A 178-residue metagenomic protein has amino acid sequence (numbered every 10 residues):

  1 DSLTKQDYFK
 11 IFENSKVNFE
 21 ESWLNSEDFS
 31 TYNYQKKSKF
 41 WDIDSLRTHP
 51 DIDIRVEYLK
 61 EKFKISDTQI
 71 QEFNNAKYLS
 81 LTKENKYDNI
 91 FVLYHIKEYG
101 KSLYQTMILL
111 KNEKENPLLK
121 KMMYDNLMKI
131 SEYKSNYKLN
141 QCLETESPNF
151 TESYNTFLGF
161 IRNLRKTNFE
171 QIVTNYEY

Functional and structural regions predicted by a protein language model:
D1-M123, M128-Y178: C-terminal capping/extension segments of zinc metalloprotease domains
